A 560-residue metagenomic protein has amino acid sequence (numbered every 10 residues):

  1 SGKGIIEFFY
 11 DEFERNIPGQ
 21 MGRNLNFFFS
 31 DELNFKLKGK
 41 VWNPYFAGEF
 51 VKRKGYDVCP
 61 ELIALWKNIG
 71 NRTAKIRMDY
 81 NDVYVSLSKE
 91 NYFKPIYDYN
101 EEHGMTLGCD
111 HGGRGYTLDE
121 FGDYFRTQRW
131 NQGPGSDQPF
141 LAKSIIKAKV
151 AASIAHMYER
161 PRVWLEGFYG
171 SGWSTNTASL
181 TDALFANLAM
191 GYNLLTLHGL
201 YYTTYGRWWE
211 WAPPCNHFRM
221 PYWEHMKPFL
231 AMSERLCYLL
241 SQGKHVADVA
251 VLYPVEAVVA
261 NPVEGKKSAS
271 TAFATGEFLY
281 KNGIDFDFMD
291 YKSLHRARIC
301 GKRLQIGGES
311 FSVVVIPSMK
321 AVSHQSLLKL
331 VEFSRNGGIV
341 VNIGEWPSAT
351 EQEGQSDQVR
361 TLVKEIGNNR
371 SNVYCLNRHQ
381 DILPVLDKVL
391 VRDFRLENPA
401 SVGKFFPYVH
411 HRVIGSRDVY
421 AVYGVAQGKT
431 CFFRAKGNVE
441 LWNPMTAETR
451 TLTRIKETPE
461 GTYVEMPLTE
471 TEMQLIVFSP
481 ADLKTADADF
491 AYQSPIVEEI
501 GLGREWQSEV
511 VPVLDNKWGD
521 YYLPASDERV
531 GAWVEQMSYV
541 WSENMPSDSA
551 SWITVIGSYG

Functional and structural regions predicted by a protein language model:
S1-P18: Catalytic and substrate-binding clefts that recognize carbohydrates or anionic sugar/phosphate headgroups
R15-F27, E32-M545, A550: Carbohydrate-binding surfaces of carbohydrate-active enzymes
W552-G560: Short, intrinsically disordered, charge-balanced linker/junction segments flanking boundaries in proteins
